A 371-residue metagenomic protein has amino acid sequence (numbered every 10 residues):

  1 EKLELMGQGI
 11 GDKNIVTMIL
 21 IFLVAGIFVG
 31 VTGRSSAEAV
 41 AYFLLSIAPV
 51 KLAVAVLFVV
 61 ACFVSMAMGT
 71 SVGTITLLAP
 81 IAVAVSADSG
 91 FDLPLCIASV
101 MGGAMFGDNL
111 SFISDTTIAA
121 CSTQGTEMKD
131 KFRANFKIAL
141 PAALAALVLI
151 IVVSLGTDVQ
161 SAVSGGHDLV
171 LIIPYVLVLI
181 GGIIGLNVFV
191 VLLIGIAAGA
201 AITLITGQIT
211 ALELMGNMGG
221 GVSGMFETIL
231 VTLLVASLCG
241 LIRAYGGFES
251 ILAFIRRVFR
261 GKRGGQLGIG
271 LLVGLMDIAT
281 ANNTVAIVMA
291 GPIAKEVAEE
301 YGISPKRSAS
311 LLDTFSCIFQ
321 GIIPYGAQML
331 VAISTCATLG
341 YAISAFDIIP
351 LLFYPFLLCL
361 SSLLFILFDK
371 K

Functional and structural regions predicted by a protein language model:
E1-L23, A134-V231, K371: Hydrophobic transmembrane alpha-helices of multi-pass small-molecule transporters
L3-S36, K51, A55, M215-E249 (+2 more regions): Core transmembrane alpha-helical segments of multi-pass membrane transporters/permeases
G11-K13, G90-P94, A119-F132, A244-G247 (+3 more regions): Juxtamembrane helix-boundary/capping and inter-helix hinge elements in multi-pass membrane proteins
D12-M18, Y42-V60, S86-C96, G165-I173 (+3 more regions): Membrane-interfacial loop-to-helix junctions in multi-pass transporters
I19-F28, P49-I81, I255-K295, E300-Y301 (+1 more regions): Hydrophobic alpha-helical transmembrane segments of multi-pass integral membrane proteins, predominantly secondary
F28-A37, L52, V64-L77, M105-S114 (+4 more regions): Short helix-coil transition sites and intra-membrane helix breaks within transmembrane domains of multi-pass
K51-S65, G90-G107, G264-D277, Y301-I322 (+2 more regions): Alpha-helical transmembrane segments of multi-pass membrane proteins
G102-M105, N109-G165, V170, G321-I322 (+1 more regions): Juxtamembrane and boundary regions of transmembrane helices in multi-pass small-molecule transporters and channels
